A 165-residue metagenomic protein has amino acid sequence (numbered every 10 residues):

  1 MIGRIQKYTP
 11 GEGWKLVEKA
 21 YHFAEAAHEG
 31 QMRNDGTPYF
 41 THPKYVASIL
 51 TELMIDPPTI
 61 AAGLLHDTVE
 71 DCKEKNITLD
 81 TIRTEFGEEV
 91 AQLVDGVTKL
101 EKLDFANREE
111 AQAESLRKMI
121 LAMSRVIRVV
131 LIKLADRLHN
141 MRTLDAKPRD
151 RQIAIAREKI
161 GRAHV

Functional and structural regions predicted by a protein language model:
M1-H164: Active-site helical microenvironments for divalent-metal-assisted chemistry
